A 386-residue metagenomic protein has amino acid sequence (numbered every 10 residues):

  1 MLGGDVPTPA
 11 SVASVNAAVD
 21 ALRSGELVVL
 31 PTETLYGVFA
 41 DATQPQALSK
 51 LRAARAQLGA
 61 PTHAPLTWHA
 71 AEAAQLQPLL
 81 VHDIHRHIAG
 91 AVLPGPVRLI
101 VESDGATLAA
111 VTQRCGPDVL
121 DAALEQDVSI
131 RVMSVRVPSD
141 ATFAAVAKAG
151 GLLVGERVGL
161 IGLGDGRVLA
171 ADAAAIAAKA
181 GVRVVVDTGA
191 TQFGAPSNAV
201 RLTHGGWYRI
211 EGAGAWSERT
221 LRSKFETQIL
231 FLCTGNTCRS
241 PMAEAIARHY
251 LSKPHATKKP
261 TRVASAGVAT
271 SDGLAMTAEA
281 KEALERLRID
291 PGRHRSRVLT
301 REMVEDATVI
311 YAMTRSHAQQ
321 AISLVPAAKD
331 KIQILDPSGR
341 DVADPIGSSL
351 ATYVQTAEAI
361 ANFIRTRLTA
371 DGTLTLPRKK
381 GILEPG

Functional and structural regions predicted by a protein language model:
M1-L230: Active-site-adjacent structural elements in enzyme catalytic cores
R55, L251-H255, A321-V325: Conserved hydrophobic residues forming the short capping helix/wall of the S-adenosyl-L-methionine
W68, M313-T314: Replace "coordinates the UDP/GDP/TDP-sugar" with "coordinates nucleotide-activated sugar donors
Q113, G151, E156, L160-G162 (+4 more regions): Phosphate-binding/catalytic loops
L152, V184, R262-A264, D290 (+1 more regions): Conserved beta-strand segments of alpha/beta enzyme cores
V182, A307-T308: Local beta-strand N-terminus motif with an aromatic residue
E226-A307: Conserved active-site segments centered on acidic
